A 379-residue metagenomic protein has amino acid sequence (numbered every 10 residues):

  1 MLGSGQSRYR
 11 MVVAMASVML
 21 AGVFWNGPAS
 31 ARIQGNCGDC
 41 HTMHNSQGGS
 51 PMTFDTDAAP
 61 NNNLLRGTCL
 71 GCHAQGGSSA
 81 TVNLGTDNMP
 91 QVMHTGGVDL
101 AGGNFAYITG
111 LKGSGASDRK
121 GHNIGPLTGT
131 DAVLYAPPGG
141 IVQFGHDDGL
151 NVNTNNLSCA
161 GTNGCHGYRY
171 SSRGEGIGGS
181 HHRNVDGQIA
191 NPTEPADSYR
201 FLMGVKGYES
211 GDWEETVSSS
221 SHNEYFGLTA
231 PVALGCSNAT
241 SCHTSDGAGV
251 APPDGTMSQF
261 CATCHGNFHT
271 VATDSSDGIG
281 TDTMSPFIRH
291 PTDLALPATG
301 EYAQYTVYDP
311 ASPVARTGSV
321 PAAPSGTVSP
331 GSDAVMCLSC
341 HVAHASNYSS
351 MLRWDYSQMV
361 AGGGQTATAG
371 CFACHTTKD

Functional and structural regions predicted by a protein language model:
L2-M15: Bacterial N-terminal signal peptides that target proteins for export
L2-S4, L20-A21, L338: Generic secretory/membrane-interface signal
M15-A16, P28, T283: Residue-level signal for the start and early helices of compact helical domains
L20-P28: C-terminal segment of classical bacterial N-terminal signal peptides
R32-D379: A motif-centric signal for short, conserved binding hotspots located in accessible loops or intrinsically disordered
